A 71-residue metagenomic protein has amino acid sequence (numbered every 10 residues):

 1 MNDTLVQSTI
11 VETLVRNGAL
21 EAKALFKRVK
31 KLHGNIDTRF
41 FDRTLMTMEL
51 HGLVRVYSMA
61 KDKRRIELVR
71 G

Functional and structural regions predicted by a protein language model:
M1-R16, V69-G71: Short alpha-helical segments that sit at the start of domains
G18, H33-G34: Flexible interhelical turns and helix-capping residues at alpha-helix boundaries within structured domains
L20-V29: Short acidic, hydrophobic short linear motifs in intrinsically disordered regions
N35-L50: Short amphipathic alpha-helical interaction segments
E49-M59: A short, conserved structural fragment
M59-G71: Short, cationic-aromatic polyanion-contact patches
